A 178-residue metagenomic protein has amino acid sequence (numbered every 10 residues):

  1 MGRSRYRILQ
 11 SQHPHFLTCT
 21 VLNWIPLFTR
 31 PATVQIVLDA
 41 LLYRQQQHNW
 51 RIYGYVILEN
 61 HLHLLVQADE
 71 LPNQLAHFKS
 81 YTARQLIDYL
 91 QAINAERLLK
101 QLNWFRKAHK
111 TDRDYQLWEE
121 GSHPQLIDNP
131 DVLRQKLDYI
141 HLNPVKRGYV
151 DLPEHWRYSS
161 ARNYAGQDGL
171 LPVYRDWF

Functional and structural regions predicted by a protein language model:
M1-F178: Short catalytic/metal-binding and nucleic-acid-binding patches
